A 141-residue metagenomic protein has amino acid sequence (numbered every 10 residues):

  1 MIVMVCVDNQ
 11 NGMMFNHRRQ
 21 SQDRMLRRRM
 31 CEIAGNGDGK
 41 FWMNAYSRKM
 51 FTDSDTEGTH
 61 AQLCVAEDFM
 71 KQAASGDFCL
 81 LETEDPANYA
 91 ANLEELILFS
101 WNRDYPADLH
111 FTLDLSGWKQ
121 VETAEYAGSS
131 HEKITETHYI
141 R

Functional and structural regions predicted by a protein language model:
M1-R141: Enzymes that bind and transform nitrogen-containing heteroaromatic metabolites
